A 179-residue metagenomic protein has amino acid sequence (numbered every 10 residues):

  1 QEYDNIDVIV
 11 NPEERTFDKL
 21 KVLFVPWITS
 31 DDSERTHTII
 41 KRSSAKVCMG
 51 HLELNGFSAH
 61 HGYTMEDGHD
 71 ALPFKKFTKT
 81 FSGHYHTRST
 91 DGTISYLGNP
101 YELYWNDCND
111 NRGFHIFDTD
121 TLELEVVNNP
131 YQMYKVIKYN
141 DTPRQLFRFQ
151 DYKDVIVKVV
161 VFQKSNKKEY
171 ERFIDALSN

Functional and structural regions predicted by a protein language model:
Q1-N179: Extended recognition/assembly regions associated with phosphoester-bond processing machinery
